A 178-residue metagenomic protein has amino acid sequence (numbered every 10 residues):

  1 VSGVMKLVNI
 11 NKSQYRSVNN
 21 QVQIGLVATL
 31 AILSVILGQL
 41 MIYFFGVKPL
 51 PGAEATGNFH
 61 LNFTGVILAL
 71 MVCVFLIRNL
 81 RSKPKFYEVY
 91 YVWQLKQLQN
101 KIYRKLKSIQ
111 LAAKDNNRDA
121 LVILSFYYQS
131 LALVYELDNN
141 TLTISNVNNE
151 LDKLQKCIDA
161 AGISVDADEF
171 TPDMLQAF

Functional and structural regions predicted by a protein language model:
S2-V22: Cytosolic juxtamembrane N-terminal segments of multi-pass membrane proteins
G25-F45: Canonical alpha-helical transmembrane segments of integral membrane proteins
M41-F59: Membrane-interfacial hairpin junctions
G65-P84: Transmembrane alpha-helices and immediately adjacent membrane-cytoplasm interface residues in multi-pass integral
Y91-K107: Membrane-cytosol interface motif
Y103-L137: Acidic, Ser/Thr-rich low-complexity segments on the non-lumenal side of membrane proteins
R118-S125, I144-D152: Short, charged, amphipathic alpha-helical segments
S145-F178: Cytosol-/stroma-facing membrane-proximal "stalk/adaptor" domains immediately downstream of transmembrane anchors
